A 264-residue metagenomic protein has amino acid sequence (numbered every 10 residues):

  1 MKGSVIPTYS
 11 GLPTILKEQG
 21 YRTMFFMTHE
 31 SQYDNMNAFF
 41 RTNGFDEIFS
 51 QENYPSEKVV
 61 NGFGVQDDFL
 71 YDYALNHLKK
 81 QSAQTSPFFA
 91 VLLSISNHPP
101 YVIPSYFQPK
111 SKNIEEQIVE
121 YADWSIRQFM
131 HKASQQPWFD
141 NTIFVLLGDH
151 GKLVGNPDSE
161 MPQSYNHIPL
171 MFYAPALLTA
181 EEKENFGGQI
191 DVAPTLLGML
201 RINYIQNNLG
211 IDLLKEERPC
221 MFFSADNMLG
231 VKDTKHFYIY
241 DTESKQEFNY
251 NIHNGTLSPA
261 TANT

Functional and structural regions predicted by a protein language model:
M1-T264: Solvent-exposed soluble domains appended to multi-pass membrane proteins
